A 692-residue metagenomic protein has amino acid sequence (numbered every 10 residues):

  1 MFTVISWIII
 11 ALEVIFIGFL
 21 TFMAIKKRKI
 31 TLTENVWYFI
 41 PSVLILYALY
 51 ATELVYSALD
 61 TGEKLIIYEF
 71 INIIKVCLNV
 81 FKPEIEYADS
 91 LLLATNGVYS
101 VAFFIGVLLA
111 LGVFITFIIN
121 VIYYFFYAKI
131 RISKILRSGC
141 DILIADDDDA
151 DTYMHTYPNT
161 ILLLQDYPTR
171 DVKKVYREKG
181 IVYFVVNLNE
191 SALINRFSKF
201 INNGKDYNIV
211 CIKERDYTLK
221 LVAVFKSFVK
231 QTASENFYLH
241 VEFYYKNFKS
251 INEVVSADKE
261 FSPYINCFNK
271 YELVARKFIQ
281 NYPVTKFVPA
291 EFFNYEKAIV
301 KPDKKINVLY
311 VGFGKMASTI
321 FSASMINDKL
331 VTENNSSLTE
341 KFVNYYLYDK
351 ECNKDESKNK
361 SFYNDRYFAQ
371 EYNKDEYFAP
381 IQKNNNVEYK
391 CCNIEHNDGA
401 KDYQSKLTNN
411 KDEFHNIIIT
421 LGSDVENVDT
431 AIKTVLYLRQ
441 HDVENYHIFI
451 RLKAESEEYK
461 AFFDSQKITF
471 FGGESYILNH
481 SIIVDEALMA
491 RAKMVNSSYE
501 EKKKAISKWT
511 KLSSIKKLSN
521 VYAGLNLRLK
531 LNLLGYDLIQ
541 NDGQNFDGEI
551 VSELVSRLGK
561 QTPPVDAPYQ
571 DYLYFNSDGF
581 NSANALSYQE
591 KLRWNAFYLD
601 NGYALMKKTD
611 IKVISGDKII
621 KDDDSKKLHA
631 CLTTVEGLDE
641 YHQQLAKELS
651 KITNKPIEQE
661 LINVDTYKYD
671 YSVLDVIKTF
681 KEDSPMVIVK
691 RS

Functional and structural regions predicted by a protein language model:
F2-L46, V55-K75, I85-V107, L111-R593 (+5 more regions): Cytosolic regulatory regions of ion transport systems
K82: …; additionally, a secondary subgroup of soluble metalloenzymes is captured
D600, S625, H629-A630: Active-site-proximal, well-structured secondary-structure segments within enzyme catalytic domains
M606-K607: Aliphatic-rich, non-membrane protein domains
V613-K621: An amphipathic alpha-helical core segment
